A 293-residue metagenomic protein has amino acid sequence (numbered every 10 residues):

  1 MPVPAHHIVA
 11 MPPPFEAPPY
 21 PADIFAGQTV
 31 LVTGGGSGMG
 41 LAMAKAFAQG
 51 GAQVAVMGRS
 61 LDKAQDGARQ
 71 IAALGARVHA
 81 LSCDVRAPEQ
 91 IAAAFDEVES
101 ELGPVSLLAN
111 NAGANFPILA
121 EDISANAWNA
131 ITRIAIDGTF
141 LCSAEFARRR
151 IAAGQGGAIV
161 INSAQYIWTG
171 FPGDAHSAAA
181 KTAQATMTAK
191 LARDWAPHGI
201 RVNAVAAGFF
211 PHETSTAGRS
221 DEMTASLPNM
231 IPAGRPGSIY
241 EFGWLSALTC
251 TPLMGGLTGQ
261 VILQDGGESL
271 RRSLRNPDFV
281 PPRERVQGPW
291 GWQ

Functional and structural regions predicted by a protein language model:
V3-F15, A204, E222-L257, I262-G266 (+1 more regions): C-terminal helical subdomain
T29, G34-G38: Conserved glycine-rich cofactor-binding loop
A109, A196, R201, L257-G259: Short, small/polar-rich loop/turn modules that mediate ligand/substrate recognition or access, typified
L119-A120, S124-T132, L227: Substrate-binding pocket helix/loop in short-chain dehydrogenase/reductase
S143-A144, A189: A short, exposed helix-loop element centered on a Lys and neighboring polar residues
R148, R193-P197, G255: Alpha-helical segment proximal to the catalytic Tyr-Lys
V160-A183, T188-P197, F209, E268: Catalytic loop of short-chain dehydrogenase/reductase
